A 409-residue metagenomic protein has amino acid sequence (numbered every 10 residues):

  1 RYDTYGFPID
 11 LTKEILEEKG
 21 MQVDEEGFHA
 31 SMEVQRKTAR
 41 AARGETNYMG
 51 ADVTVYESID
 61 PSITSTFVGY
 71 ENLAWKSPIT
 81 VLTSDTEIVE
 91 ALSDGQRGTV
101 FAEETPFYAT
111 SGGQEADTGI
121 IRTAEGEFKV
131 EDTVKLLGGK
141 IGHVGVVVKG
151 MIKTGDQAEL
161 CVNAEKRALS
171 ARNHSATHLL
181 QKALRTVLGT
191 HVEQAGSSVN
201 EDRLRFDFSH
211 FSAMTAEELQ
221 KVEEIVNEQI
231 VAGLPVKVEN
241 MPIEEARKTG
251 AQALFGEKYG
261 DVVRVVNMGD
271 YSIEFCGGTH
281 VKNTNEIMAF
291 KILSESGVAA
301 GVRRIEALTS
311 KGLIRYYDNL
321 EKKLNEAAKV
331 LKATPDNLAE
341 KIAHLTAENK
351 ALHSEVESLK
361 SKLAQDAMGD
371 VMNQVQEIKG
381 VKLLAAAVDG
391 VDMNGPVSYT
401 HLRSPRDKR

Functional and structural regions predicted by a protein language model:
R1-R403, R409: A glycine- and charged-residue-rich anion-binding loop/surface
